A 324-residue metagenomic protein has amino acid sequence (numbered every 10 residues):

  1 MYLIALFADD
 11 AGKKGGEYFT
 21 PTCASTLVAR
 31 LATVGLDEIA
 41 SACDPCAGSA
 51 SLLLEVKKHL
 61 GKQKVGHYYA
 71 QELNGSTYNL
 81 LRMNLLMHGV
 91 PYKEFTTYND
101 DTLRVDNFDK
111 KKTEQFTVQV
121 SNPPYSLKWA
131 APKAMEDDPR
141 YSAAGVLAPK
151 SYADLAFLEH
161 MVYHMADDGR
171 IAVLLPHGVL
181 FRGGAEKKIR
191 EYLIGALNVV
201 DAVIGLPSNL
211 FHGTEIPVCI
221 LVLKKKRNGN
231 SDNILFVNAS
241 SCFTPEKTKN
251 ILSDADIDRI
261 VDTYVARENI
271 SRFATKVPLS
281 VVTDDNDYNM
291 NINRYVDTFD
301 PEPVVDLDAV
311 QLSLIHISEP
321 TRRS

Functional and structural regions predicted by a protein language model:
M1-A8: Long recognition/docking surfaces used for binding and targeting
D9-K13: Conserved adenine-nucleotide phosphate-binding loops and their immediately adjacent elements
K14-S121, S126-M135, A143, A156 (+3 more regions): Conserved S-adenosyl-L-methionine
T113-L314, S318: A conserved structural/catalytic subdomain of Rossmann-like adenosyl-cofactor enzymes
E319-S324: Short "domain-exit" segments at the C-terminal end of structured domains
